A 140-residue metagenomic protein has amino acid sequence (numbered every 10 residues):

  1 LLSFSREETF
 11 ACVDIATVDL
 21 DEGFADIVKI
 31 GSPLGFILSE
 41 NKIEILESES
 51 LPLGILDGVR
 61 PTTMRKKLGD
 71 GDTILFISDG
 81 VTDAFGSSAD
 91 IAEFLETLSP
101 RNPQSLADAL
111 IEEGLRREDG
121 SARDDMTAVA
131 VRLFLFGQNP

Functional and structural regions predicted by a protein language model:
L1-P140: Conserved subregion of the PPM/PP2C metallophosphatase catalytic domain
